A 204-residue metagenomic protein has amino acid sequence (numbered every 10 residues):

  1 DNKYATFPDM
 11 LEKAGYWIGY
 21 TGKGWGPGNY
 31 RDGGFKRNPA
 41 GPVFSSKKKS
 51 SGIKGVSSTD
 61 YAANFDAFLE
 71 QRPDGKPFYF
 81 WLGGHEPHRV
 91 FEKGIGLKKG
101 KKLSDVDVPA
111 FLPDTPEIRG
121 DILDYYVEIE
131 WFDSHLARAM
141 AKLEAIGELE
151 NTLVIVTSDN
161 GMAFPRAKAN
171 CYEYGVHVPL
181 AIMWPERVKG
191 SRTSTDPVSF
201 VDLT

Functional and structural regions predicted by a protein language model:
D1-T204: Formylglycine-dependent sulfatase
